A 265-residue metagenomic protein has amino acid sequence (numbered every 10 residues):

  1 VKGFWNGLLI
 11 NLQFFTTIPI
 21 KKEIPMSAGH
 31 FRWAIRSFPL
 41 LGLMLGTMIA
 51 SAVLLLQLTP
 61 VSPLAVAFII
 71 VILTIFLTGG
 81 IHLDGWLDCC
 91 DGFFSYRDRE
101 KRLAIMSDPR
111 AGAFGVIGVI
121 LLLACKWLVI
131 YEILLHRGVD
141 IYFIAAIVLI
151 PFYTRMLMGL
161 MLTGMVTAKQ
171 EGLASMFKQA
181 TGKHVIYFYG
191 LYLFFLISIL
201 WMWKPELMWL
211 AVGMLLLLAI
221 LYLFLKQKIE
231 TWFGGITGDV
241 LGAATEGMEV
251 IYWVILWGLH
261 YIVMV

Functional and structural regions predicted by a protein language model:
V1-G79, F93, D98, G115-V265: Hydrophobic alpha-helical transmembrane segments
G80-G115: Aspartate-rich (DDxxD/NDxxD/DxxxD) Mg2+/diphosphate-binding motifs and their adjoining helix-loop segments
